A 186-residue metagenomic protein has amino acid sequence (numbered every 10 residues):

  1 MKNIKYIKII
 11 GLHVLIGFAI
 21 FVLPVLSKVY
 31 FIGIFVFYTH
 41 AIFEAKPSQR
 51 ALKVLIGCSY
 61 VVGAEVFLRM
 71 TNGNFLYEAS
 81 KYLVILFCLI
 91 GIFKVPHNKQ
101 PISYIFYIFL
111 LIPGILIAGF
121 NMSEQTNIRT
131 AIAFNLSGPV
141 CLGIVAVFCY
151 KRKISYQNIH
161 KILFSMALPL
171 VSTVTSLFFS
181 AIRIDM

Functional and structural regions predicted by a protein language model:
M1-Y6, P96: A juxtamembrane structural motif centered on a specific transmembrane helix
Y6-I32: Hydrophobic transmembrane alpha-helical segments in integral membrane proteins
H13, G17, H40-S137: N-terminal hydrophobic segments of proteins, predominantly signal-anchor/transmembrane helices of inner/organellar
L23, I108-E124, F134-M186: Hydrophobic alpha-helical transmembrane segments
G33-A41: Hydrophobic transmembrane alpha-helices of multi-pass, membrane-embedded glycosylation machinery
F35, Y82-I85, S165-L168: Transmembrane alpha-helical segments of multi-pass membrane glycosylation machinery that act on lipid-linked glycans
